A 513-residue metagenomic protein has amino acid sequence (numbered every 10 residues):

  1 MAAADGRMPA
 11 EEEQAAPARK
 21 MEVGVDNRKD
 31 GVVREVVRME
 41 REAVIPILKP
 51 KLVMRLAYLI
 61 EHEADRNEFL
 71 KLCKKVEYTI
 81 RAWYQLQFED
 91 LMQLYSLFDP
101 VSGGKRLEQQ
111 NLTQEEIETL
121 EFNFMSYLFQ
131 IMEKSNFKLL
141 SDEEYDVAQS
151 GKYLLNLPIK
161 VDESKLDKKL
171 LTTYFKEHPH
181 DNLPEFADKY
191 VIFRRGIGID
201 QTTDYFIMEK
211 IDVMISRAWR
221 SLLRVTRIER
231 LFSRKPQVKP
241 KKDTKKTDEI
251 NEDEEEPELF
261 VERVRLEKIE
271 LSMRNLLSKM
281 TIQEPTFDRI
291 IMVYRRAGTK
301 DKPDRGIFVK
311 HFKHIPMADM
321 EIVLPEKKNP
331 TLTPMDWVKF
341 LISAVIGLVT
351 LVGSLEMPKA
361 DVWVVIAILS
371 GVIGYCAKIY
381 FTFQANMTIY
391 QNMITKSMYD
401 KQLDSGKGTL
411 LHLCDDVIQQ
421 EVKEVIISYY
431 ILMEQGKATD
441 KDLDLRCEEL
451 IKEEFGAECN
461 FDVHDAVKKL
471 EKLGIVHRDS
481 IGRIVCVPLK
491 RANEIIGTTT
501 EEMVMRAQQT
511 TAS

Functional and structural regions predicted by a protein language model:
A2-D336: Basic, amphipathic N-terminal segments
P330-K401: Transmembrane alpha-helical hairpins and terminal membrane-anchor modules
I394-Q435: Short alpha-helical segments that sit at the start of domains
G436-E454: Short acidic, hydrophobic short linear motifs in intrinsically disordered regions
L443, G482-P488: Minor-groove-contacting beta-hairpin "wing" of winged helix-turn-helix DNA-binding domains
F455-K468: Soluble catalytic regions of membrane-associated enzymes that act on cell-envelope and secretory-pathway components
V467-I481: A short, conserved structural fragment
L489-S513: Short, amphipathic alpha-helical interaction segments positioned at domain boundaries
